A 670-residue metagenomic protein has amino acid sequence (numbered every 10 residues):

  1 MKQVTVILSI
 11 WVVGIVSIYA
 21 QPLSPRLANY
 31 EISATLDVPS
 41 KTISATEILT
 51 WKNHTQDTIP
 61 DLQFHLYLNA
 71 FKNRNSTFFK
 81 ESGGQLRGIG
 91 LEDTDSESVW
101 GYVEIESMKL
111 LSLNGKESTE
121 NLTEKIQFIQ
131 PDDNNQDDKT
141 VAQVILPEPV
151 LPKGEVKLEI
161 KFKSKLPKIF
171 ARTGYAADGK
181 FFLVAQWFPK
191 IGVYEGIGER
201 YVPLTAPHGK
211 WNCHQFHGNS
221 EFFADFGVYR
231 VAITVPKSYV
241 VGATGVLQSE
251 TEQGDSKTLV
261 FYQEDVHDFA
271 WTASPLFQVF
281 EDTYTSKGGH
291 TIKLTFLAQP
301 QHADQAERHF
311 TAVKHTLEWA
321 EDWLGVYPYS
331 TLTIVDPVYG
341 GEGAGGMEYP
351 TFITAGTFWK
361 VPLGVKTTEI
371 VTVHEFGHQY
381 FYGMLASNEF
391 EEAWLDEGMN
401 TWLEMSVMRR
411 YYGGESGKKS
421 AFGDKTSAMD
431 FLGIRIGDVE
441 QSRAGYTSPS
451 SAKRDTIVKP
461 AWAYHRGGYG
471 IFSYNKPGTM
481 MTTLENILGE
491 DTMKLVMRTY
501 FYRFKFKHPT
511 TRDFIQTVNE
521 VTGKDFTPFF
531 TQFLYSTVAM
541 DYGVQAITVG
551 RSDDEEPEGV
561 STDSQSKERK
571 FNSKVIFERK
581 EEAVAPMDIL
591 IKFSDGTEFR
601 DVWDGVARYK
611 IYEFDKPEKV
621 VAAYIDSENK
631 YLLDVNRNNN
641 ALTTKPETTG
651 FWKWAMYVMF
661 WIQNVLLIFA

Functional and structural regions predicted by a protein language model:
T5-S17: Bacterial N-terminal signal peptides
Y19-S44, T527-P528, Q532: N-terminal, polar/Ser/Thr-rich
P22, G242-A243, F526-T527, M540-E628: Beta-strand-rich binding/interaction modules
L27-A28, Q63-L66, F261, T295-S566 (+2 more regions): Hydrophobic alpha-helical and helix-loop surface patches within well-folded domains that function as non-catalytic
T42-A70, R74-S76, G83-I89: Ligand-binding face of N-terminal immunoglobulin V-set domains in extracellular IgSF glycoproteins
I43-N53, I160, V231, P557 (+1 more regions): Short, well-ordered beta-strand segments enriched in hydrophobic/aromatic residues
F71, S164-A171, S627-N639: Short acidic/polar inter-strand loop motif in beta-rich domains
Q85-M108, L113-G115, D133-I145, K157-F277 (+1 more regions): Extended, low-hydrophobicity, Ser/Thr/Pro/Gly-biased non-transmembrane segments
